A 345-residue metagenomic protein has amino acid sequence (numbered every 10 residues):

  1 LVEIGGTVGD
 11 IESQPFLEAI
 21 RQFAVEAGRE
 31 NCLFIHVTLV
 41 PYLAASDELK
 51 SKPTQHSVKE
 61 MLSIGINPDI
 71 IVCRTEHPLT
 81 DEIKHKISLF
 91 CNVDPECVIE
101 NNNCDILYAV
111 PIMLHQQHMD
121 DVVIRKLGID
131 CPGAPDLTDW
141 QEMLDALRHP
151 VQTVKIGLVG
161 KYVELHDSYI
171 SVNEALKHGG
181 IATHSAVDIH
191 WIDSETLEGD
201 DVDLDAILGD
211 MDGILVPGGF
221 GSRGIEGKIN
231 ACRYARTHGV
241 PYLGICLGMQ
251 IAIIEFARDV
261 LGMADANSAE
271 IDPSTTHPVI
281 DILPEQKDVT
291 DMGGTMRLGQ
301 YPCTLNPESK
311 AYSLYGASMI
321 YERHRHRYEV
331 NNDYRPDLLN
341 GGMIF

Functional and structural regions predicted by a protein language model:
V2-F345: N-terminal beta1-alpha1 cap of cysteine-dependent amidohydrolase-like domains
